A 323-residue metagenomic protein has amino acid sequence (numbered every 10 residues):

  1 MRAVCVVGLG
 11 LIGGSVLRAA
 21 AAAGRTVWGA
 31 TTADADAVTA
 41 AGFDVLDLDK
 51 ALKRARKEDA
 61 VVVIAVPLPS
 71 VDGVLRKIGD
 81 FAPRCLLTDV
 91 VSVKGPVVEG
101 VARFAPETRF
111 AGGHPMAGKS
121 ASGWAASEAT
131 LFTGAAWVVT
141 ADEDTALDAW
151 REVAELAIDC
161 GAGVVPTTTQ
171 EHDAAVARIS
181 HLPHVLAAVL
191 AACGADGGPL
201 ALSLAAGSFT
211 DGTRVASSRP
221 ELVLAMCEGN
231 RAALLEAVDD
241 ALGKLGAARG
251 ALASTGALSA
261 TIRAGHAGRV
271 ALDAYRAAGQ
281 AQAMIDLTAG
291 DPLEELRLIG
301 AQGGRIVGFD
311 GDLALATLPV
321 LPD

Functional and structural regions predicted by a protein language model:
M1-R54: NAD(P)+-binding Rossmann beta1-loop-alpha1 motif at the extreme N-terminus of oxidoreductases
C5-V6, I64, V139: Hydrophobic Val/Ile/Leu positions in short beta-strands of Rossmann-like dinucleotide-binding domains
A51-L86: Rossmann-like NAD(P)-binding element
A65-P67, V91, A141: Glycine-rich, N-terminal phosphate-binding loop of Rossmann-like dinucleotide-binding domains
V74-W124: Rossmann-like NAD(P)(H) cofactor-binding subdomain of soluble oxidoreductases
L131-S217: Internal alpha-helical scaffold of NAD(P)-dependent oxidoreductase catalytic cores
L200-D273: Interdomain hinge/lid region at the active-site interface of Rossmann-like NAD(P)-dependent oxidoreductases
L245, L252-S254, L258-D323: NAD(P)-dependent dehydrogenase/reductase Rossmann-like domain
